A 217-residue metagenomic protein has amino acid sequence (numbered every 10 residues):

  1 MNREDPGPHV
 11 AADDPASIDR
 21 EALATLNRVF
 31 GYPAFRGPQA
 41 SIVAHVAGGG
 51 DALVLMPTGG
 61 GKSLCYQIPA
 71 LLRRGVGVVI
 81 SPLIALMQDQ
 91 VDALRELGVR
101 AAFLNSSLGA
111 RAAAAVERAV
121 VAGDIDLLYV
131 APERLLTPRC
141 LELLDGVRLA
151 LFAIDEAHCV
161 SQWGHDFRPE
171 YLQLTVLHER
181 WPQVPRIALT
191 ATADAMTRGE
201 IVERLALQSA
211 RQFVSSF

Functional and structural regions predicted by a protein language model:
N2-A12, A44, E96, G123-I125 (+1 more regions): ASCE RecA-like P-loop NTPase motor cores that couple ATP hydrolysis to mechanical translocation on nucleic acids
V10-P57: Conserved pre-motif I regulatory segment
L23, G77-V79, I84-T137, E200 (+1 more regions): Conserved nucleic-acid-binding Ia/Ib motif block in the N-terminal RecA-like helicase ATPase lobe
G48-V54, G75-V76, D124-D126, P185: Pre-Walker A (Motif I) flank of P-loop NTPase domains
G49-I68, V78-S81, T190: Walker A/P-loop
L55, V78, A102, L151-A153 (+1 more regions): Conserved hydrophobic packing residues within short motifs/helices of P-loop NTPase cores of ABC-family ATPases
G60-S63, Q67, L108-L151, C159-H165: Conserved helix/coil segment N-terminal to the catalytic DExD/H
D145-S215: Post-DEXD/H (motif II) to motif III coupling segment of the RecA-like Helicase ATP-binding lobe
